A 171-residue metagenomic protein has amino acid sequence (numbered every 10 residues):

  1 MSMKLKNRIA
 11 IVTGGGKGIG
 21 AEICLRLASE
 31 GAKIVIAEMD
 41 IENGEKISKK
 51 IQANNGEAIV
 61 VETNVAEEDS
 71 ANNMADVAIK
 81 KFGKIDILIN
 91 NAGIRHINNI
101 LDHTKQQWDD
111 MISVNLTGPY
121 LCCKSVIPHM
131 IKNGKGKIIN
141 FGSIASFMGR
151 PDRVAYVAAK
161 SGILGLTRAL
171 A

Functional and structural regions predicted by a protein language model:
I9, G16-K17: Conserved glycine-rich cofactor-binding loop
E30-K46: Conserved glycine-rich Rossmann-like NAD(P)H-binding loop of the short-chain dehydrogenase/reductase
I41, T63-M74, K105: The beta1-alpha1 cofactor-binding region of Rossmann-like NAD(H)/NADP(H)-dependent oxidoreductases
N98-L101, M148-V154: Active-site loop immediately N-terminal to the catalytic Tyr-X3-Lys motif of short-chain dehydrogenase/reductase
N99-I100, Q107-I112: Substrate-binding pocket helix/loop in short-chain dehydrogenase/reductase
C123, A159, T167: Active-site helix of classical SDR
S143: Residue(s) in the substrate-gating loop at a strand-loop-helix junction that position the organic substrate next
